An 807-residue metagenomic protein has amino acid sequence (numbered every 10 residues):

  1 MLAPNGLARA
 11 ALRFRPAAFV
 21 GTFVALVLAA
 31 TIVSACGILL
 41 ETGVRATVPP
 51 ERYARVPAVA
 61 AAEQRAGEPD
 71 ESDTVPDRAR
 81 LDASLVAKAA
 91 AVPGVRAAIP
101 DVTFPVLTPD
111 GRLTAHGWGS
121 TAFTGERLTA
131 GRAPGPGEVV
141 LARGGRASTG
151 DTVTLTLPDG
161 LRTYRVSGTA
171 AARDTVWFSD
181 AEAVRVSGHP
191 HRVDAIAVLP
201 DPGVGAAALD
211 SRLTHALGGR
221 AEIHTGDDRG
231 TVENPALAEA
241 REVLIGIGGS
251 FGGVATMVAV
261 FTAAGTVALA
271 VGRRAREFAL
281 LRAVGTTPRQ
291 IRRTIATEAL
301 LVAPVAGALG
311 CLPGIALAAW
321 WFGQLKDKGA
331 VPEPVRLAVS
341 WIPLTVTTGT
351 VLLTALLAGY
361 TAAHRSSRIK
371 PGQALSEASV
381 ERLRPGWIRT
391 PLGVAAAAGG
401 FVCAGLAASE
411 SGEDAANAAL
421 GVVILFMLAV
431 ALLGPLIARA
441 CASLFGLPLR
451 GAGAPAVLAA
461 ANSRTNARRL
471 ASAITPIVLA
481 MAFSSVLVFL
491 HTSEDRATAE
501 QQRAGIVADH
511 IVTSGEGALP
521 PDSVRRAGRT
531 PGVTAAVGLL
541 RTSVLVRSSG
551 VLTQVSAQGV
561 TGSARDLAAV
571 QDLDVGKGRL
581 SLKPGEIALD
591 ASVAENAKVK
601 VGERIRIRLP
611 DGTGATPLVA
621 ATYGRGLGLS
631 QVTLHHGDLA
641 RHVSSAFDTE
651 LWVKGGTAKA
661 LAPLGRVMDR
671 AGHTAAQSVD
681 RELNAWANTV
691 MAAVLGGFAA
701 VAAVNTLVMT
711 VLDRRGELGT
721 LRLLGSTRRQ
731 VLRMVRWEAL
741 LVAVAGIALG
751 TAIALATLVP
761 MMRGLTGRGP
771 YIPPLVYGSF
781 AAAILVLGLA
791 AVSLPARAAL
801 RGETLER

Functional and structural regions predicted by a protein language model:
M1-V260, L269-G272, T294, A504 (+1 more regions): Membrane transport/envelope proteins' first extracytoplasmic loop
L2, A17-G21, A25, V243-G246 (+4 more regions): Alpha-helical transmembrane segments, especially those used as permease/efflux helices and single-pass anchors
G6-R9, R13-F14, A18-F23, L28-P69 (+12 more regions): Alpha-helical transmembrane segments
L7, A11-A18, A259-P304, A378-S379 (+1 more regions): Interfacial "coupling" helices/loops that link adjacent transmembrane helices in transporter permeases
A147-T163, V546, V599-T616: Short conserved beta-strand and strand-loop elements enriched in small hydrophobics with frequent Asp/Gly
V267, L300-V331, P343-R368, V402-A407 (+2 more regions): Small-residue-rich transmembrane alpha-helices
R368-L383, L800-R807: Short cytosolic juxtamembrane segments of multi-pass membrane proteins
I424, V430, L436-V593, E603-R604: Juxtamembrane segments of multi-pass membrane proteins
